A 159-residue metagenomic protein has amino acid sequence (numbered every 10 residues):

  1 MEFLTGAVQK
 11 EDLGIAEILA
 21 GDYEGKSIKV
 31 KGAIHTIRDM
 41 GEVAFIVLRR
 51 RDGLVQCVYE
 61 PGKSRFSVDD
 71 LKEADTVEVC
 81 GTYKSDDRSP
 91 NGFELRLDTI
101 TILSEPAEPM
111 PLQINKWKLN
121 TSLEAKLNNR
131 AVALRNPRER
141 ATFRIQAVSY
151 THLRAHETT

Functional and structural regions predicted by a protein language model:
M1-K31, L103: OB-fold nucleic-acid-binding modules
I37-T121: OB-fold single-stranded nucleic acid-binding module
L112-Q146: Residues forming anionic-ligand binding surfaces in small-molecule and nucleic-acid pockets of primarily soluble enzymes
S149: Phosphate-interacting basic helix/loop segments used at nucleotide- and nucleic-acid interfaces
H152-A155, T159: Single conserved hydrophobic/aromatic residue that forms the stacking wall/gate of nucleotide- or nucleobase-binding
